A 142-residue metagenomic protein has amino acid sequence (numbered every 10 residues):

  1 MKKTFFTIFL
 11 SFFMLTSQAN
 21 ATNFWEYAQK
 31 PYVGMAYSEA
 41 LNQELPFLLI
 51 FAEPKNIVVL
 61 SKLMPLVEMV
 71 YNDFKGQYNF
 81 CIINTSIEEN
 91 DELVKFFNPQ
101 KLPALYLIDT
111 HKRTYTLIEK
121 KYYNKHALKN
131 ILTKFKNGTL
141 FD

Functional and structural regions predicted by a protein language model:
M1-T4: Positively charged n-region of N-terminal signal peptides that target proteins for export
T7-L15: Bacterial N-terminal signal peptides
F24-L45: A short beta-strand-turn-helix
M35, V58-F74: Typically the conserved alpha-helix immediately C-terminal to a functionally engaged Cys/Sec in thioredoxin-like
N42-K55: Short active-site neighborhood of thiol/selenol oxidoreductases, capturing the structured segment around
F51-E53, K75-E89: Thiol-based oxidoreductase modules, predominantly thioredoxin-like and allied folds used for disulfide exchange
K95-I108: Structural micro-motif
Y106-D142: Non-catalytic, surface beta->alpha helical segment in thiol-disulfide oxidoreductase systems
